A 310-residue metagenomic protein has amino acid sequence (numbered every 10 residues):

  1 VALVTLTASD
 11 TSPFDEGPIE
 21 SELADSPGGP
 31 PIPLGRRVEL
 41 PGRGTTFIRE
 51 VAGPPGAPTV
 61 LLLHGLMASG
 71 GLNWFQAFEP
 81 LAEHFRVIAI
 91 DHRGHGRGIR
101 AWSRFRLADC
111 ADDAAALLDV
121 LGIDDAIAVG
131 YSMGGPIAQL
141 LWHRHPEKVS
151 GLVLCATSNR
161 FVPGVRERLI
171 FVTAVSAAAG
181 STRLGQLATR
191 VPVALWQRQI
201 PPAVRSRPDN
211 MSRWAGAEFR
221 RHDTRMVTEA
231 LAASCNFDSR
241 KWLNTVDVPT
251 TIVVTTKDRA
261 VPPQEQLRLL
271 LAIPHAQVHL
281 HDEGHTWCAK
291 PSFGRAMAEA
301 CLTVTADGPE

Functional and structural regions predicted by a protein language model:
G44-R97: Conserved HGGG/HGGXW glycine-rich cap/lid loop of the alpha/beta-hydrolase fold
F75, E79, A89-V129: Active-site loop/oxyanion-hole signature of alpha/beta-hydrolase fold enzymes
H143, S150-T182: Flexible "cap/lid" loop of the alpha/beta hydrolase fold
P163-E167, L184-N244: Conserved alpha/beta-hydrolase catalytic His-Asp/Glu region
S239, V248, P262-L269: Short alpha-helix in the alpha/beta-hydrolase fold that links the catalytic acid
V246, I252-V254, D258: Short beta-strand/loop motif that positions the catalytic acidic residue of the alpha/beta-hydrolase fold
T256-V261, T286-W287: Acidic catalytic loop of the alpha/beta-hydrolase fold
H275-E310: Catalytic active-site module of serine/aspartate enzymes centered on a nucleophile-bearing elbow/loop
